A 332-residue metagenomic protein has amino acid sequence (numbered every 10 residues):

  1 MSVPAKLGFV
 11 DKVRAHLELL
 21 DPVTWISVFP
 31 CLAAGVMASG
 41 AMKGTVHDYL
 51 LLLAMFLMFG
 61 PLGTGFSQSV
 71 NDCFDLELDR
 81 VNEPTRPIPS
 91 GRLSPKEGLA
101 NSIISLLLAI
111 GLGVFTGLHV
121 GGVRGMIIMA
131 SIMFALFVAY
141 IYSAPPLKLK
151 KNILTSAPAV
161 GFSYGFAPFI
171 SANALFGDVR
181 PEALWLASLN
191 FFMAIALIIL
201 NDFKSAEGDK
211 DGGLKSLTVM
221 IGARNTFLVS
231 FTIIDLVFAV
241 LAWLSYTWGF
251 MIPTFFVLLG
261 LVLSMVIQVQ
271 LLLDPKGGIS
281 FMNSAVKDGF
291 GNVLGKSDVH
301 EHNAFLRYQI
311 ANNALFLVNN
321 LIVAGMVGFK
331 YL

Functional and structural regions predicted by a protein language model:
M1-L332: Multi-pass alpha-helical membrane architecture of UbiA-family and related isoprenoid/lipid prenyltransferases
